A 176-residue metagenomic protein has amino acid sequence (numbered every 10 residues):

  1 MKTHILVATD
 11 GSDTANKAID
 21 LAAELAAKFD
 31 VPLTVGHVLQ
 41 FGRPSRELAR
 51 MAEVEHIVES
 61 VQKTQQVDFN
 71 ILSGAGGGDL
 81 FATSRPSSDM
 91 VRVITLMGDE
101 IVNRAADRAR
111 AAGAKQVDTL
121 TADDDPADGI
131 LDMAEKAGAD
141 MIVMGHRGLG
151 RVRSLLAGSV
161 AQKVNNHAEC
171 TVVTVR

Functional and structural regions predicted by a protein language model:
T3-T83, A112, Q116-D118: Small/aliphatic-rich secondary-structure junction motif
S12, D123-P126, L149: Short beta->alpha connector loops
A15, I94, G98, A157 (+1 more regions): Short, conserved glycine- and acidic-residue-centered signature motifs in active-site or ligand-binding loops
G36-V38, L120-D124, V175: Conserved beta-strand termini and adjacent loop/short-helix elements that scaffold enzyme active sites in alpha/beta
G74-I142: Structural beta-alpha unit
D128-R176: Gly/Ser-rich helix-loop-strand patches that form or flank binding pockets for ribonucleotide-derived cofactors
